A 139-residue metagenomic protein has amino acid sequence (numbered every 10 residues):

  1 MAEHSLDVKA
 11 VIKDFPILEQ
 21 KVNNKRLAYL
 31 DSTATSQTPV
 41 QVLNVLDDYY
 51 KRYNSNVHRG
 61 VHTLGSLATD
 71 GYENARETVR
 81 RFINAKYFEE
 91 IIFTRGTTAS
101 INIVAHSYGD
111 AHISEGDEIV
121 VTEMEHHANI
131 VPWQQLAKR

Functional and structural regions predicted by a protein language model:
M1-R139: Pyridoxal 5′-phosphate
